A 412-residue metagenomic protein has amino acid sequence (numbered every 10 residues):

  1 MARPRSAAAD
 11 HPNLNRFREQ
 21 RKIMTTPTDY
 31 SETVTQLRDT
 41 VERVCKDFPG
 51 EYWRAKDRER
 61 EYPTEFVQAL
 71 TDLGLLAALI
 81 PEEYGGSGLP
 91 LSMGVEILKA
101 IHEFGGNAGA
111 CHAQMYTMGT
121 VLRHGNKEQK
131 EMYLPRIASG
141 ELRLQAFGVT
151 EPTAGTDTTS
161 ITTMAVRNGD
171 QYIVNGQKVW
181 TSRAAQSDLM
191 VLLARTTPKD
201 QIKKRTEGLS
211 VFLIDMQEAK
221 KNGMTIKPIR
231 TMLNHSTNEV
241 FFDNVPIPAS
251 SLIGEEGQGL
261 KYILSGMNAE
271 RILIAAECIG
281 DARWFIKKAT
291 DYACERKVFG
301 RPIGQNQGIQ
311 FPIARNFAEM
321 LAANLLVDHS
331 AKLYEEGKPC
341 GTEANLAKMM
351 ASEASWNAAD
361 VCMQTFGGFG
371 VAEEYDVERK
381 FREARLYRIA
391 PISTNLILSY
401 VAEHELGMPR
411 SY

Functional and structural regions predicted by a protein language model:
R3, H11-E103, A108, Y116 (+6 more regions): Alpha-helical interface subdomain recognition
G86, T156, S251-E256: Cytochrome P450 core scaffold surrounding the K-helix E-X-X-R motif and the conserved "meander" helix-loop region
C111-G119, A138, G148-T153: Short, glycine/charge-rich beta-strand/loop segments that flank catalytic centers and engage negatively charged groups
G140-V149, L193: A short, Trp-centered hydrophobic/proline-enriched beta-strand micro-motif
T153-T156, W180-R183, I202-K203, I229-S236: Short Gly/Pro-enriched turn/cap motifs at secondary-structure boundaries
S160, E218-P246: Flexible, small-/acidic-enriched active-site or ligand-binding loops
D170-Q171, N175-G223: A short core secondary-structure module
